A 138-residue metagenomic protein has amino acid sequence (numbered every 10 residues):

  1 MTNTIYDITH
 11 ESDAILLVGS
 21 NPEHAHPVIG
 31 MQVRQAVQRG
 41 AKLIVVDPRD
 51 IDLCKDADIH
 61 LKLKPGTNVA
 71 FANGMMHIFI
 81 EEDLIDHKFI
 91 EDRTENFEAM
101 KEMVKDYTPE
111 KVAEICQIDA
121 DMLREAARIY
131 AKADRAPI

Functional and structural regions predicted by a protein language model:
M1-I138: Cofactor-pocket helix-loop regions in the catalytic cores of large enzyme subunits
